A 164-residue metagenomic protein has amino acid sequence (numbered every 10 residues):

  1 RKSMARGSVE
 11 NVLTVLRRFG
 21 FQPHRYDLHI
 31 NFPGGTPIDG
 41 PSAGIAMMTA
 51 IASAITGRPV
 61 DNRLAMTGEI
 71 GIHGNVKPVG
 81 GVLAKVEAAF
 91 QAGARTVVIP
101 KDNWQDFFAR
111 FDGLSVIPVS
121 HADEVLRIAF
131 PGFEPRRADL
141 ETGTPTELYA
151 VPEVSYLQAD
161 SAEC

Functional and structural regions predicted by a protein language model:
R1-C164: Peripheral, non-AAA+ core regions of ATP-driven protein-machinery
